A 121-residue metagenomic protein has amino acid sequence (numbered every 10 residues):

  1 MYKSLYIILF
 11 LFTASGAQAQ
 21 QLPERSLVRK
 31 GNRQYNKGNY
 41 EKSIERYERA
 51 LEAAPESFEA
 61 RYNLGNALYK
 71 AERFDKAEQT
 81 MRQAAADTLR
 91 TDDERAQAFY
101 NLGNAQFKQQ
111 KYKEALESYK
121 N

Functional and structural regions predicted by a protein language model:
L22-R46: Alpha-helical segment of the N-proximal tetratricopeptide repeat
